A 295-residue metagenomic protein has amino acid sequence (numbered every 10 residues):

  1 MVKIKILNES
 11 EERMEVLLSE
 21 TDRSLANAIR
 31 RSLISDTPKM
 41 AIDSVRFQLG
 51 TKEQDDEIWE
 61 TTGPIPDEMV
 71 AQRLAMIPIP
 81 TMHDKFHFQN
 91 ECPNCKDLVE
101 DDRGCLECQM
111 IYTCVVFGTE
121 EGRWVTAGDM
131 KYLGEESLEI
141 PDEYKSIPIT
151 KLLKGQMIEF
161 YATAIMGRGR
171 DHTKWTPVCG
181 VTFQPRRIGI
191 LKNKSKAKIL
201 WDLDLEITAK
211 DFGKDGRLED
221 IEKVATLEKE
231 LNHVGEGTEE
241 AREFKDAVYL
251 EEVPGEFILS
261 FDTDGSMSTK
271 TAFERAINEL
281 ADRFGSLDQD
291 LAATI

Functional and structural regions predicted by a protein language model:
M1-I295: Protein-protein interaction/assembly regions in multi-subunit complexes
